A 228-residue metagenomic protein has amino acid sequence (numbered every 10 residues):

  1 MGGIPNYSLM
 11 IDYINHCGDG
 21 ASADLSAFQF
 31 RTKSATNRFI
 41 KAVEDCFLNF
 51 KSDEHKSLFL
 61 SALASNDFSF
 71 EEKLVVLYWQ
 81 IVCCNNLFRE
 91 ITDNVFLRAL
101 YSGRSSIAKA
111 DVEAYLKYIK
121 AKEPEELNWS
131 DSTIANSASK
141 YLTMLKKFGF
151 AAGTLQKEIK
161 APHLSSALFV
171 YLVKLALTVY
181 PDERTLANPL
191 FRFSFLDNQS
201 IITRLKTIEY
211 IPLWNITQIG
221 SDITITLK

Functional and structural regions predicted by a protein language model:
M1-R98, I107: Eukaryotic partner-binding/assembly regions in large regulatory complexes
R31-F39, D131-K147, L196-T207: Short amphipathic alpha-helical interaction segments
V43, F47, L116, L205-E209: Hydrophobic, Leu/Ile/Phe/Ala-enriched alpha-helical segments that form helix-helix packing faces
N49, R98, Y118-K122, M144-A151: Amphipathic alpha-helical interaction surfaces
N86, S106, A135-S139: Alpha-helix initiation and capping sites
G103, K117-S137: Short, positively charged loop/turn segments that connect secondary-structure elements
K146-I223, L227: Accessory, usually C-terminal, subdomains that scaffold auxiliary metal cofactors
